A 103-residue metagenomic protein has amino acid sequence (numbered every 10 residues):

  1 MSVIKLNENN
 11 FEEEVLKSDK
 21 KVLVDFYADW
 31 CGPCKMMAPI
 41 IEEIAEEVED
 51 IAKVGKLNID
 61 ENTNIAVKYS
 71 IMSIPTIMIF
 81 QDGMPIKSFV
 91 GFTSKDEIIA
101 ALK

Functional and structural regions predicted by a protein language model:
I4-K21: A short beta-strand-turn-helix
N7, N58-D60: Conserved acidic residues
D19, F26-W30, S73: Short pre-active-site segment immediately N-terminal to redox-active cysteine/selenocysteine motifs in thiol-based
D19-K21, A38-L57: Conserved helix-turn-beta segment immediately C-terminal to the redox Cys motif in thioredoxin-like folds
F26-E43: Conserved redox-active cysteine motifs that mediate thiol-disulfide chemistry, especially di-cysteine Cys-X(1-2)-Cys
T63, Y69-M78, T93: Structural micro-motif
M78-K103: Non-catalytic, surface beta->alpha helical segment in thiol-disulfide oxidoreductase systems
